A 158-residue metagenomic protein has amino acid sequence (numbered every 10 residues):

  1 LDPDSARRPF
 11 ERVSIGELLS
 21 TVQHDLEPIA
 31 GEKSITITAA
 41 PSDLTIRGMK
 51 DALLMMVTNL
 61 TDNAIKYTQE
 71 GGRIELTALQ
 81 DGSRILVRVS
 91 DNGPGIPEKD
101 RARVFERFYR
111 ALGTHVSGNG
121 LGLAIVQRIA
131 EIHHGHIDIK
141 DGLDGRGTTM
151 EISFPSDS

Functional and structural regions predicted by a protein language model:
D2-R8, P41, T45-D51: Conserved micro-motifs of the catalytic ATP-binding
P9-H24: A conserved beta-strand-to-alpha-helix junction within the catalytic ATP-binding
I29-T38, D43: Short conserved segments within the C-terminal catalytic ATPase subdomain
G71-S83: Short beta-strand/loop element within the Bergerat-fold HATPase_c
I96-F108: Short conserved segment of the HATPase_c
G122, V126: Short alpha-helical Gxxx[C/S/T] motif in the catalytic ATP-binding
G135-H136: Conserved glycine-rich
